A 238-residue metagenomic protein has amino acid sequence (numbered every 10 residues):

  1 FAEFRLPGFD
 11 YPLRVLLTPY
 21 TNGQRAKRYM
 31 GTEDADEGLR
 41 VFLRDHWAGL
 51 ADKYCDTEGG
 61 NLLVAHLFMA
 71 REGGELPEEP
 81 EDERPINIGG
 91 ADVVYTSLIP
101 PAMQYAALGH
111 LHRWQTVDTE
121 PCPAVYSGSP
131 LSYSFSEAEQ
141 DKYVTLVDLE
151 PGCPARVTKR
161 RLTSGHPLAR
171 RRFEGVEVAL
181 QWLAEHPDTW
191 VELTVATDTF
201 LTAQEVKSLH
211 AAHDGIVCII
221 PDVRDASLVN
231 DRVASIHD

Functional and structural regions predicted by a protein language model:
F1-G89: Conserved catalytic scaffold of divalent metal-dependent phosphoesterases
A2-L13, T18, C122-W190: Binuclear metal-dependent phosphoesterase catalytic core
T21, H112, T199: Flexible, active-site-proximal loop/turn residues at the rims of small-molecule/cofactor binding pockets and catalytic
D56-T57, S97-A102, T119, L183-H186 (+1 more regions): Short, conserved loop/helix-junction motifs that constitute active-site signature segments in enzyme catalytic cores
N61-L62, Y105, P123-V125, W190 (+1 more regions): Structural motif
M69-C153: Conserved beta-sheet core of the metallophosphoesterase superfamily
L149-D238: Accessory, non-catalytic peripheral segments of nucleic-acid enzymes
